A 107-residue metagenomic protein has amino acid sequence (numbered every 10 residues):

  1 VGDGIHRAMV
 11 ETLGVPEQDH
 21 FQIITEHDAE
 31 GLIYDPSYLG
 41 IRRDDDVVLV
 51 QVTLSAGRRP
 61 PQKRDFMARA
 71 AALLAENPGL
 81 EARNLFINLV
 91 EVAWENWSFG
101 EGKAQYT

Functional and structural regions predicted by a protein language model:
V1-T107: Interaction-mediating elements
